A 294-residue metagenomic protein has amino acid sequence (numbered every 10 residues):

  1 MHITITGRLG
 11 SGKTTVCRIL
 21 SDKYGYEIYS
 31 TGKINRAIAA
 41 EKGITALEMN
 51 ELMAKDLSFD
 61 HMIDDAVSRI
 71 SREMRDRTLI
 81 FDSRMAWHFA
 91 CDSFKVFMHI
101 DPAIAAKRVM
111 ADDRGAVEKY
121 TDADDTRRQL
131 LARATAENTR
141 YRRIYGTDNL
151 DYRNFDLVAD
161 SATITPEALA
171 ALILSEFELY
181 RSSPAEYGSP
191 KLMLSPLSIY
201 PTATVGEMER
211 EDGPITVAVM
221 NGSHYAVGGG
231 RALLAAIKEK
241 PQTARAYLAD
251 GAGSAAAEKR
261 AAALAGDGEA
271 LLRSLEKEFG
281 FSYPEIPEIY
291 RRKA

Functional and structural regions predicted by a protein language model:
I5: Hydrophobic anchor at the beta1->P-loop junction of P-loop NTPases
K13: Conserved lysine of the Walker
T31-A90, I104, G115, T135: ATP-dependent small-molecule kinase phosphotransfer cores that center on conserved nucleotide phosphate-binding segments
D92-Q129: Conserved phosphate-donor/acceptor-positioning beta-strand/loop module used by diverse small-molecule
V109, A246-A294: Amphipathic, charge-rich alpha-helical segments that serve as recognition/docking helices
E118-E167: Small-molecule kinase domains that catalyze NTP-dependent phosphoryl transfer to phosphate-bearing small molecules
E178-Y225, I237: Short alpha-helix boundary/capping and kink motifs at helix termini
D212-G266: A short, basic-hydrophobic beta/loop patch
